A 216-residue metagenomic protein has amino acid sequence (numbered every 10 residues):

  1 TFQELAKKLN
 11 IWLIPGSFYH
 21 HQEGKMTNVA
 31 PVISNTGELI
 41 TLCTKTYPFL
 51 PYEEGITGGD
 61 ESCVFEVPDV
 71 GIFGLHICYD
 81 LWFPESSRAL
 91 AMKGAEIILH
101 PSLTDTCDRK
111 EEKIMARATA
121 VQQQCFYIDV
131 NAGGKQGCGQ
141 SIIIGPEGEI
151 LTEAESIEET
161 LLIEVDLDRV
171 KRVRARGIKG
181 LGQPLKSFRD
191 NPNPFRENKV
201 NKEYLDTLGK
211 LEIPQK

Functional and structural regions predicted by a protein language model:
T1-I14, L81-L161: CN hydrolase (nitrilase-like) catalytic-core segments centered on the catalytic cysteine and neighboring Lys/Glu
E4, H20-E96, T106-I114, A118 (+1 more regions): Active-site catalytic loop in hydrolytic enzyme cores
K7, N35-E38, K45, V121 (+3 more regions): Generic secondary-structure signature for well-ordered alpha-helical cores
K8, G59, K93, I213-K216: Eukaryotic scaffold repeat domains enriched in small/polar residues
N10, F18-H21: Glycine-rich, aromatic-flanked loop segments that form ligand/cofactor-binding clefts across common enzyme folds
I14-P15, T41: A structural signal for short, well-ordered beta-strand segments and their strand-loop junctions that often border
V64, F126, A132-K216: C-terminal beta-strand edge segments of enzyme domains
